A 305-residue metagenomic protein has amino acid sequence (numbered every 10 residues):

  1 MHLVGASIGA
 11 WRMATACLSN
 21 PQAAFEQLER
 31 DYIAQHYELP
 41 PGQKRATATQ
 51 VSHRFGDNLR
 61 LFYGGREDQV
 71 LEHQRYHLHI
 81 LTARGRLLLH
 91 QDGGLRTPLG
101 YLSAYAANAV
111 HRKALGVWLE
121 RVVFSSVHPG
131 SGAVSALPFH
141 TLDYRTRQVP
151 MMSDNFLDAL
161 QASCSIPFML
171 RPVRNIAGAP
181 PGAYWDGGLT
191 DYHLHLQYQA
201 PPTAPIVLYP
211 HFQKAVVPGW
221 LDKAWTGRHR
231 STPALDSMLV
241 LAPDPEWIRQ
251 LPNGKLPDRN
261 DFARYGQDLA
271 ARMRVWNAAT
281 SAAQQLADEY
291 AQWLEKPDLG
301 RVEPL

Functional and structural regions predicted by a protein language model:
M1-L3, T15-L305: Patatin-like phospholipase
S7: Catalytic nucleophile serine of serine hydrolases, specifically the conserved "nucleophile elbow" pentapeptide
